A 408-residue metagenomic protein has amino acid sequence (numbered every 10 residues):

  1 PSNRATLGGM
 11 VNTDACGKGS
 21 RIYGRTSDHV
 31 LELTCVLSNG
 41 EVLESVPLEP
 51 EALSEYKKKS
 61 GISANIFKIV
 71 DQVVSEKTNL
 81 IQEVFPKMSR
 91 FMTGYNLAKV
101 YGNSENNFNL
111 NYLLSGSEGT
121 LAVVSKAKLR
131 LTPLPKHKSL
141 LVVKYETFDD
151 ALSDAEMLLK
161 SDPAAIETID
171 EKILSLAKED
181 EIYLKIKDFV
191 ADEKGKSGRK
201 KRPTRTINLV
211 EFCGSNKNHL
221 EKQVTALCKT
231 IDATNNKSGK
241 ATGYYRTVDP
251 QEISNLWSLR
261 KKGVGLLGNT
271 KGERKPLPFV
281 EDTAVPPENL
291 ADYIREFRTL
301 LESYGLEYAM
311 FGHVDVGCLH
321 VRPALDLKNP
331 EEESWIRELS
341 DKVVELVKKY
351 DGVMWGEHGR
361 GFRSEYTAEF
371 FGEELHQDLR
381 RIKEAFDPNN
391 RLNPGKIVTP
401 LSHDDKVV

Functional and structural regions predicted by a protein language model:
P1-A155, K160-D162, N389-T399, H403-V408: FAD-binding subdomain of flavoenzyme oxidoreductases
P1-A5, P286, M354-W355: Active-site cores enriched in adjacent His and Asp/Glu residues with nearby glycine-rich loops that coordinate divalent
M10-T13, E181-Y183, A324-L327, E369-G372 (+1 more regions): Short low-complexity, flexible loop/linker segments enriched in glycine and/or proline with clustered acidic
Y23-G24, Y145, E333-R337, G372-H376: Short, conserved loop/turn and helix-capping segments at secondary-structure boundaries that abut family-defining
P50-Y95, I182-K196, T206-L209, C213-T234 (+7 more regions): Intein/HINT protein-splicing elements and their conserved insertion hotspots or analogous self-processing inserts
Y101-E105, N111-E338, V344-L346, Y350-V353 (+1 more regions): C-terminal substrate-recognition/cap domain of FAD-linked oxidoreductases
R274, K349, V353, G361-V408: Ferredoxin-type iron-sulfur electron-transfer modules and their immediate structural context
